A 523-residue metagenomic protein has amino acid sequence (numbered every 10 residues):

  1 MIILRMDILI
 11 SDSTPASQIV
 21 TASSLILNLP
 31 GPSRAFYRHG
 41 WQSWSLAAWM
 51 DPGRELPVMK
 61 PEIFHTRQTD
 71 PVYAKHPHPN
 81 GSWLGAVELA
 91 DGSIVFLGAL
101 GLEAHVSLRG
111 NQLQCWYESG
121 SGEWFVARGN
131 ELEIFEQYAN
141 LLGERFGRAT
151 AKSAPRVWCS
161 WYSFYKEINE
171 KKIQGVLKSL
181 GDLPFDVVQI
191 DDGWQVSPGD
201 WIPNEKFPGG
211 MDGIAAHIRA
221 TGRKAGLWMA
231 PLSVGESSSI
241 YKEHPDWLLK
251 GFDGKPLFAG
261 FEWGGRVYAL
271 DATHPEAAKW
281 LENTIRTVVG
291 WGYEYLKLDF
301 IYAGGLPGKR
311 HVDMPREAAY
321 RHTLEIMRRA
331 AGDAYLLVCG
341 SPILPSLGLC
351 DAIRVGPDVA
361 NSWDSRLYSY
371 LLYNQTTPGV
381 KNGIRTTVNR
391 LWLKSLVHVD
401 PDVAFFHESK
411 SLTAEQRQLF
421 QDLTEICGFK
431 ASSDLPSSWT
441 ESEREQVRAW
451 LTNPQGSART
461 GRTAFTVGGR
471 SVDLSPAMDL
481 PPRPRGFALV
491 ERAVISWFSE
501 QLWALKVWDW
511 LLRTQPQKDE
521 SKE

Functional and structural regions predicted by a protein language model:
M1-Y138: N-terminal accessory beta-strand-rich subdomains and adjacent acidic, glycine-rich linkers that precede catalytic cores
P32, F36, D51-G53, S153-P155 (+2 more regions): Sequence-level motif detector for i,i+2 pairs with an aromatic at +2
N80, Q114-E118, R316, Y320-E523: Active-site-proximal substrate-binding groove within the catalytic cores of carbohydrate-active enzymes
L97, F135-E144, L367, G383-R385: Short, Φ-rich (hydrophobic/aromatic) sequence segments
G110, W116-E118, S160-Y162, D192 (+1 more regions): Short glycine-centered, acidic/aromatic-flanked micro-motifs in structured strand/loop junctions that mark active-site
F125-E136, S160-D182, A225-E243: N-terminal-biased segments
L141-V187, D191-V196: An acidic-aromatic substrate-binding cleft motif
P184-V403, E443: Aromatic- and carboxylate-enriched substrate-binding clefts and catalytic-loop regions of carbohydrate-active enzymes
